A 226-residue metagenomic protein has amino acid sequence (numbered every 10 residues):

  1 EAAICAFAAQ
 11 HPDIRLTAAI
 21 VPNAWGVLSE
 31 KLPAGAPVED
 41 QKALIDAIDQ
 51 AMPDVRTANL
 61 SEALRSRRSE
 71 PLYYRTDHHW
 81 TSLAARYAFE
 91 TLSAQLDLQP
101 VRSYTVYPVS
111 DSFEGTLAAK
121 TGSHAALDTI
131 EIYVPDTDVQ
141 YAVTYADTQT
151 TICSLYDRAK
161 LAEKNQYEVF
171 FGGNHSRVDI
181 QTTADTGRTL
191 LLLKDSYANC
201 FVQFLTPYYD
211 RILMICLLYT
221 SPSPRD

Functional and structural regions predicted by a protein language model:
E1-I45, D179-L193, Y197-Y208: Conserved, well-ordered alpha-helix/loop/beta-strand core segments that scaffold catalytic motifs
I14-P22, P37-E70, A94, Q99: Extracellular serine-dependent O-acyl
K31-G35, Y73-H79: Second-shell loop/turn segments in exported
A58-N59, L213-I215: General small-molecule cofactor/ligand-binding pocket signal
E70-Y73, A184-T186: Short hydrophobic "helix-edge" motifs at membrane interfaces and signal-peptide entry regions
H78, L83-T189, K194-P207, R211-I212 (+1 more regions): Extracellular/periplasmic envelope-modification machinery, especially enzymes that add or remove acyl/ester groups on
Y219-D226: Conserved small/polar residues in nucleotide/adenosyl-binding loops
